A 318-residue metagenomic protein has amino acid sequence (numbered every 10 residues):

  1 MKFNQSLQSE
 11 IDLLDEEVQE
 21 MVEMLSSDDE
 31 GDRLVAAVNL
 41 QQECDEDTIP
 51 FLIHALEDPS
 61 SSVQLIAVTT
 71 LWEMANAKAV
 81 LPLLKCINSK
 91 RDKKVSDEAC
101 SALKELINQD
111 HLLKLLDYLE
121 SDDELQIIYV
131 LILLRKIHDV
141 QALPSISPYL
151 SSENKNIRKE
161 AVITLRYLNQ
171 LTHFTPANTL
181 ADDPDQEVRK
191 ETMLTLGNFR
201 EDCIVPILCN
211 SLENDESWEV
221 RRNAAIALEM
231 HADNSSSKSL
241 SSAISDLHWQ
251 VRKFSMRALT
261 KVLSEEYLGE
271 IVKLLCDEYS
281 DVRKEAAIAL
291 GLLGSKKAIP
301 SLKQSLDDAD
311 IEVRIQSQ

Functional and structural regions predicted by a protein language model:
M1-K78, C86-S89, I127, D307 (+1 more regions): N-terminal alpha-helical scaffold/docking segments in eukaryotic complex subunits
L13-M24, D45-E57, N76-S89, N108-E120 (+6 more regions): Amphipathic alpha-helical scaffolding segments comprising HEAT/armadillo-like alpha-solenoid repeats
D28-D29, P59-S61, R91-D92, D122-D123 (+6 more regions): Short inter-helical turns and helix N-cap capping residues of alpha-solenoid HEAT/ARM repeat scaffolds
D28-G31, V35, P50, S62 (+8 more regions): Alpha-solenoid helical-repeat scaffolds
N39, T70-E73, A102-E105, L133 (+5 more regions): Core register positions within helices of long alpha-helical scaffolds
F254-Q318: Ankyrin-repeat and related helical/solenoid repeat scaffolds used for protein-protein interactions
